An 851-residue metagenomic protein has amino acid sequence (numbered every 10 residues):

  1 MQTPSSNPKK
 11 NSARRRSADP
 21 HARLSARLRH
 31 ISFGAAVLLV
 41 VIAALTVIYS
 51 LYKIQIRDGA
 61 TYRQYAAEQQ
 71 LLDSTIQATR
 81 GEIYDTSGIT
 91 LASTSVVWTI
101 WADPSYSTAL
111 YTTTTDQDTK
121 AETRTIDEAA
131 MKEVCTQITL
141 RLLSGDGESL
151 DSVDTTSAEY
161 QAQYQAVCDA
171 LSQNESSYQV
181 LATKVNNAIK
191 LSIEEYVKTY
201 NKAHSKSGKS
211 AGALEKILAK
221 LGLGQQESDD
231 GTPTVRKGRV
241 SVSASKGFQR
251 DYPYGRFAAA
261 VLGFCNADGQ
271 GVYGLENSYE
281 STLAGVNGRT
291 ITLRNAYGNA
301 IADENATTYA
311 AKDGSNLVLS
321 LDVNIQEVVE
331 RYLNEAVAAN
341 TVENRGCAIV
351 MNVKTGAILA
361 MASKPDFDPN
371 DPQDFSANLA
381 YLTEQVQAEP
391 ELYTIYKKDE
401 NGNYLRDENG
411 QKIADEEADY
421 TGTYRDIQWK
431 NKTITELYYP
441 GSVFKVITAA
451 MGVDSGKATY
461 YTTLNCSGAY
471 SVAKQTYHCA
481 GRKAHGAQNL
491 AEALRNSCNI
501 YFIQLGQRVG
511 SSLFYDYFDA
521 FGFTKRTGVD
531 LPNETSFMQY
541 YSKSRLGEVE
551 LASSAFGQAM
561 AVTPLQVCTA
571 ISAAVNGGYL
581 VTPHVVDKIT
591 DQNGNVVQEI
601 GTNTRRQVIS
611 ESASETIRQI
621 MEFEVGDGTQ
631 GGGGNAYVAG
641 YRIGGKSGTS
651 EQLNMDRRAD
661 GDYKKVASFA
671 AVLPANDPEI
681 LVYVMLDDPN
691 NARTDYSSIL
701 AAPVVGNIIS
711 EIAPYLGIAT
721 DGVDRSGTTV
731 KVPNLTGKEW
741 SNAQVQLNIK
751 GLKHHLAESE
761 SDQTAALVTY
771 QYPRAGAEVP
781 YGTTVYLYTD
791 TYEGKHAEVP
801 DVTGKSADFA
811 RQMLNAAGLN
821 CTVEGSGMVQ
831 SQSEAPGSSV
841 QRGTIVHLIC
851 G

Functional and structural regions predicted by a protein language model:
M1-I413, L437, S512-F518, V638-A639 (+4 more regions): Periplasmic/cell-envelope proteins involved in peptidoglycan metabolism and beta-lactam response
I76-T79, T86, S93-V97, S176 (+25 more regions): Extracytoplasmic
A78, T125-K132, T183-N187, G269-Y273 (+14 more regions): Soluble non-cytosolic domains of exported or imported proteins
A92, W98, N295-Y309, K354-V443 (+2 more regions): Beta-lactam-recognizing serine transpeptidase/beta-lactamase-like catalytic domain environment
T139-E148, K198, N266, A284 (+12 more regions): Sec-exported extracytoplasmic/periplasmic mature domains
L150-D169, V342-T355, N465-A469, P532-T535 (+4 more regions): Acidic/histidine-enriched alpha-helical segments
I600, G640, N654, V684-G851: Ligand-recognition elements built from short beta-strands and adjacent flexible loops
